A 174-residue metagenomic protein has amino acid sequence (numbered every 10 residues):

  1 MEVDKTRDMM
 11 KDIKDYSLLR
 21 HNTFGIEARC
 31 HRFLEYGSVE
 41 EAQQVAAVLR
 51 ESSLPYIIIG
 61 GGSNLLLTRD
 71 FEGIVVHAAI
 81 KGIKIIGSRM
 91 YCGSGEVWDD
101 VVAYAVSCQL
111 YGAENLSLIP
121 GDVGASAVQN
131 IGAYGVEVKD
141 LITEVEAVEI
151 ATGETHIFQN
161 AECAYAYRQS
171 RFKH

Functional and structural regions predicted by a protein language model:
V3-L141, V145, E149-A151: Anion-binding (especially nucleotide phosphate/pyrophosphate-binding) glycine-rich loop and adjoining beta-alpha core
Q129-A133, D140-T143, I157-R171: Active-site glycine-rich loop that binds ribose-phosphate moieties when present
